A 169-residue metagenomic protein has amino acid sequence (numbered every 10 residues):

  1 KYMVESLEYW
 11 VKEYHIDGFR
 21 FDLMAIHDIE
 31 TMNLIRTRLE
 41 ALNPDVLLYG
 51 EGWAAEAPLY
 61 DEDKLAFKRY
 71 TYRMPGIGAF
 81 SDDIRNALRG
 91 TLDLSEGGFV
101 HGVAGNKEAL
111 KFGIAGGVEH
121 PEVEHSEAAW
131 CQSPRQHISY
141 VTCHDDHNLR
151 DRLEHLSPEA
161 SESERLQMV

Functional and structural regions predicted by a protein language model:
K1-L65: Active-site neighborhood of glycoside hydrolase catalytic domains
R36-T37, L42-V169: Conserved alpha/beta catalytic core and glycan-binding cleft of carbohydrate-active enzymes
